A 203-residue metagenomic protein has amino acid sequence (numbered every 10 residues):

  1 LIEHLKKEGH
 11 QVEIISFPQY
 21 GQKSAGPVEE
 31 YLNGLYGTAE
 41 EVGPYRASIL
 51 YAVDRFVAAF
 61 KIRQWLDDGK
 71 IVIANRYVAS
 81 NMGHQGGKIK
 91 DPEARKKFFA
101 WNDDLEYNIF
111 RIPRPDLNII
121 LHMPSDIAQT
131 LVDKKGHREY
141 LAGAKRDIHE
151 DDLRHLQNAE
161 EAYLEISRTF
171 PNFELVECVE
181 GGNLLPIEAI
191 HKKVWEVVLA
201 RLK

Functional and structural regions predicted by a protein language model:
I2-H4, D126-K203: NTP-dependent small-molecule kinase module
K7-F110: ATP-dependent small-molecule kinase phosphotransfer cores that center on conserved nucleotide phosphate-binding segments
I15, I73, L117-I119, E174-V176: Hydrophobic/aromatic beta-strand patches that form the interior of the parallel beta-sheet core in alpha/beta enzyme
P18, H122, V179: Residues at the C-termini of beta-strands that transition into short coil/loop
Y31, V53, R76, L121-H122 (+2 more regions): Conserved catalytic core of Hanks-type protein kinase domains
S80-E161: A glycine- and Lys/Arg-enriched "phosphate-lid" helix/loop adjacent to the NTP-binding pocket of small-molecule kinases
